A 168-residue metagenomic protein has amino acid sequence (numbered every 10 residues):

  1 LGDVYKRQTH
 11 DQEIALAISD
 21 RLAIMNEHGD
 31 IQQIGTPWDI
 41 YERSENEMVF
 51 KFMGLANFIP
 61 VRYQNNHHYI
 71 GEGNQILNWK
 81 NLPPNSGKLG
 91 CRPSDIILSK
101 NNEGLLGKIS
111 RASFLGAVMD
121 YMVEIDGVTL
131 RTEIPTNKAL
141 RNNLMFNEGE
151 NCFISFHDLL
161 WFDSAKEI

Functional and structural regions predicted by a protein language model:
L1-Y5: Short, small-residue-biased leader/transition segments that mark boundaries at the very start of proteins
K6-N74: Internal alpha/beta loop-helix hairpins
A56, H67-I168: Non-catalytic connector elements of ABC transporters
